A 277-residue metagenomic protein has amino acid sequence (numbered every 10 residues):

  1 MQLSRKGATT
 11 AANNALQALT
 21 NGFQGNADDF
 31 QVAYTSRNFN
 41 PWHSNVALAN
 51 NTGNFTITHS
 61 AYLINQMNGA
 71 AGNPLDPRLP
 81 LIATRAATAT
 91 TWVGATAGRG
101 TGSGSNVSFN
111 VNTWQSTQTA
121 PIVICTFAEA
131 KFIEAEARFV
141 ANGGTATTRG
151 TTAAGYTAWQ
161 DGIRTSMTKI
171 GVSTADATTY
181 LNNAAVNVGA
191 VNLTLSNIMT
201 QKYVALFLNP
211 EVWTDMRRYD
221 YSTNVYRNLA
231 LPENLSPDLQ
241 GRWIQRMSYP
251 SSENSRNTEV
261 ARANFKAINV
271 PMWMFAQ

Functional and structural regions predicted by a protein language model:
M1-Q2: Amphipathic alpha-helical repeat scaffolds of TPR domains
R5-E134, V140, T147-Q201, A205 (+1 more regions): Hydrophobic-face positions in mid-chain alpha helices that act as interaction patches
M167, A177, N182-Q277: C-terminal functional modules
